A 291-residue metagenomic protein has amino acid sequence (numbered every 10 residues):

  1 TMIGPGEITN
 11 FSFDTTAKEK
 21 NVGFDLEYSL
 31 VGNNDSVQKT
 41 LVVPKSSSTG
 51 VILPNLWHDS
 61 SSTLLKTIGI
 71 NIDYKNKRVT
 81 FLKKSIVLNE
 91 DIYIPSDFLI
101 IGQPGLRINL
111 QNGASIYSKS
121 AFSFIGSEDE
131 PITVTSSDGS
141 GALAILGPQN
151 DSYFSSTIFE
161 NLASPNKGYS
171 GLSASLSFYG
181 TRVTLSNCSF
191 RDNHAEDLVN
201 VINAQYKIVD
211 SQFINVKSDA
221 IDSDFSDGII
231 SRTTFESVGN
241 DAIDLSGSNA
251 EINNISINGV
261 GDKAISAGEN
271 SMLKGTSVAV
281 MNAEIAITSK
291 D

Functional and structural regions predicted by a protein language model:
M2-D291: Beta-strand/loop edge motif enriched in small/polar residues
